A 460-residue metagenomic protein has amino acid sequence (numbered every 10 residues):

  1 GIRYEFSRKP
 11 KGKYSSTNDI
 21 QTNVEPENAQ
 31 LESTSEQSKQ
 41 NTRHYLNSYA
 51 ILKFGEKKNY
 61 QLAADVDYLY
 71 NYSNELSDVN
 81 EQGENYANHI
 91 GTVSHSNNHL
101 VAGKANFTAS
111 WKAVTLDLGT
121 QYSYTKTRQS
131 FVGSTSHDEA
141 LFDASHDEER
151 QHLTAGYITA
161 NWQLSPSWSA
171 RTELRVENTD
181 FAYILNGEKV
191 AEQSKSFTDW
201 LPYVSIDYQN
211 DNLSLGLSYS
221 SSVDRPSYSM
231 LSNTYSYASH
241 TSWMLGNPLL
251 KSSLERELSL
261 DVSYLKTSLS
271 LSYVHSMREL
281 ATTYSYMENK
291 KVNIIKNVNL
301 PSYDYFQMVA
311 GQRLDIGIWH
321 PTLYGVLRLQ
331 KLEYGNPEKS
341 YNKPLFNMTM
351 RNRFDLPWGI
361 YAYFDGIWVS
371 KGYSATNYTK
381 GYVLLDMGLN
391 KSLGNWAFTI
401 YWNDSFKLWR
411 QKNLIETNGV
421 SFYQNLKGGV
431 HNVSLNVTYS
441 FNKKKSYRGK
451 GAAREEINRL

Functional and structural regions predicted by a protein language model:
G1-S259, S268-L460: Primarily recognizes Gram-negative and organellar outer-membrane beta-barrels
V262: C-terminal extracytoplasmic interaction modules
